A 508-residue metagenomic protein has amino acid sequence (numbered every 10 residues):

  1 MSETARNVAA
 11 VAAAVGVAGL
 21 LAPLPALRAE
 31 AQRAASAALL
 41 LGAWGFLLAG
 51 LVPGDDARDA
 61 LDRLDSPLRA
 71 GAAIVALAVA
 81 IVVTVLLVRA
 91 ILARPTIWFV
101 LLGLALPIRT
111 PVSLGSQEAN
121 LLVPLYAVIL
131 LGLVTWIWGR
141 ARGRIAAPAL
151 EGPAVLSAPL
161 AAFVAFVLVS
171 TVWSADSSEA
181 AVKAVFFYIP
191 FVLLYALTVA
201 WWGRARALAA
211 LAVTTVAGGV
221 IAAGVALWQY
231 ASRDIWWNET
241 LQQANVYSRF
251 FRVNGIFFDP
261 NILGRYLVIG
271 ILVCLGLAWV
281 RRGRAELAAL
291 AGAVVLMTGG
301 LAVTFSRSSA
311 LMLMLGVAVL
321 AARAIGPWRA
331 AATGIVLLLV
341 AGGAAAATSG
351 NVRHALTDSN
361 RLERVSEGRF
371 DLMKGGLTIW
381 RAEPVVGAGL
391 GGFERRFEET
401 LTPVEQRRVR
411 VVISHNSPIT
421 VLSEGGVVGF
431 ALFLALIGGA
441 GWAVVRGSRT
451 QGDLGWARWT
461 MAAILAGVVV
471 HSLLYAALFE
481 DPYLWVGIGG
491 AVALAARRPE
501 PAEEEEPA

Functional and structural regions predicted by a protein language model:
M1, D56-L64, R109-S116, Q243-I256 (+2 more regions): Juxtamembrane membrane-water interface segments that cap and precede transmembrane helices
M1-P25, R33-L51, V82-L86, I129-L133 (+9 more regions): Alpha-helical transmembrane segments of multi-pass inner-membrane proteins
M1-V169, E179, R206-A209, V213 (+3 more regions): Transmembrane signal-anchor hairpin modules in multi-pass inner-membrane enzymes, especially those that act on
W44-F46, R449-R458, Y475, I488-A508: A juxtamembrane structural motif centered on a specific transmembrane helix
L104-G115, P418-G425, W456-A496: Membrane helix-loop boundary segments at the extracytoplasmic
L114-Q117, W173-A181, I256, A302-T304 (+1 more regions): Membrane-interface helix caps and helix-loop-helix hairpins in membrane proteins
D234-F251, H354-G368, G392: Extracytoplasmic catalytic-loop and juxtamembrane helix elements of membrane-embedded, polyprenol/dolichol-linked
R353, N360-K374, V386-G425, S448: Long extracytoplasmic/lumenal interhelical loops at the membrane interface of multi-pass membrane proteins
